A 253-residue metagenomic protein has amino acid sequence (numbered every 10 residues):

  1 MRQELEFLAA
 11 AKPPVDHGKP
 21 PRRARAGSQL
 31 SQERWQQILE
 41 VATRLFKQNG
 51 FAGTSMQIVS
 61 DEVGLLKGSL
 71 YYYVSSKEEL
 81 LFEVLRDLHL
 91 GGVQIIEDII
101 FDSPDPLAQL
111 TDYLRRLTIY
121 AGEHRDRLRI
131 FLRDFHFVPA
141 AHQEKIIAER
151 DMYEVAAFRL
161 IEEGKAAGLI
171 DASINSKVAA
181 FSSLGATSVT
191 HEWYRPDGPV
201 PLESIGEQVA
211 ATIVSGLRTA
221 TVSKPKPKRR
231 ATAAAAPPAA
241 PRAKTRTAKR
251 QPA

Functional and structural regions predicted by a protein language model:
M1-R22, I119, E123, V155 (+5 more regions): C-terminal peripheral helix-coil segments that are non-catalytic and often amphipathic
R34, I38-F46, L117, I213: Short hydrophobic clusters on alpha-helical segments that form packing/core surfaces in small helical domains
Q37, L45-E79, E83: Helix-turn-helix
E79, R116-R159, A166-L169, Y194: Short secondary-structure transition hinges
E83, E97-D126, S176, A180-S183: Hydrophobic alpha-helical connector segments
L90-V93, E97-D98, A141-A167, K177-F181 (+1 more regions): Amphipathic alpha-helical packing segments from all-alpha helical-bundle domains
R129-L132, S173, K224-K226: Short, hydrophobic secondary-structure boundary micro-motifs
